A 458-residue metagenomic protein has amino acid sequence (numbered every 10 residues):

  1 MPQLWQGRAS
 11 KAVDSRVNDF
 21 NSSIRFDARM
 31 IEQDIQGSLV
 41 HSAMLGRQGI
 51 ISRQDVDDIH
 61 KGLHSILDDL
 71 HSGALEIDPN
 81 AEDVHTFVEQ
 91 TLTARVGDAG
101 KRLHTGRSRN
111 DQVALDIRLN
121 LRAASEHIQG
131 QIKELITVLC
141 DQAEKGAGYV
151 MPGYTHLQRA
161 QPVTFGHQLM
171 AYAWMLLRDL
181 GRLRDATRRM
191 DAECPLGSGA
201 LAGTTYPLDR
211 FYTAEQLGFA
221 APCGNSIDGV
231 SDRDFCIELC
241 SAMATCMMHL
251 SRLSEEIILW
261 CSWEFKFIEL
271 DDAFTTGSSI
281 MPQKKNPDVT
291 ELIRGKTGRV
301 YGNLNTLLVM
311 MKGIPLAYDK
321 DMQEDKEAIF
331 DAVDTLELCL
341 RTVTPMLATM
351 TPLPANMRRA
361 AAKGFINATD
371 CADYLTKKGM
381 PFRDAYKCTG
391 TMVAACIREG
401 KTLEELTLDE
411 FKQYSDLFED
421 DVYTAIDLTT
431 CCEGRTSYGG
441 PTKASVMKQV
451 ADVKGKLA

Functional and structural regions predicted by a protein language model:
M1-G37, D98-A99, M281-A458: Glycine-rich cofactor/substrate-binding loops
M1-R189, E193, G199, G203 (+6 more regions): A helix-coil-helix interface module used to build multimeric assemblies and to scaffold catalytic/cofactor sites
S38, H85, E89, C236-L239 (+2 more regions): Short runs of predominantly hydrophobic/aromatic residues within well-ordered alpha helices that form helix-helix
V40-A43, L119, A123, I237-S241 (+1 more regions): Positions in alpha-helical segments
H41, G62-D69, T91, R95 (+17 more regions): Generic, well-ordered alpha-helical scaffold segments in large soluble proteins
Q54-D55, C223, D384, E405: A generic structural-conservation signal
I117, R122, Q129, E144 (+6 more regions): Charged, flexible cofactor/metal-binding loops and thiol motifs
